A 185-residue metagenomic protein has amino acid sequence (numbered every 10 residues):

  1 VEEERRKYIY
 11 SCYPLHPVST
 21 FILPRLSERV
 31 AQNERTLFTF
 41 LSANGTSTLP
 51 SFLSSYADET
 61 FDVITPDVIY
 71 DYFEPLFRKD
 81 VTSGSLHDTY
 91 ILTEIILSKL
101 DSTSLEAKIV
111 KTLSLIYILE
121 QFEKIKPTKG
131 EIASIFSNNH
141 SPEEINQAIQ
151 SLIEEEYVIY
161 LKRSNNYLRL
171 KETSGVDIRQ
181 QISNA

Functional and structural regions predicted by a protein language model:
V1-A185: Extended alpha-helical scaffold and adjacent linker segments that couple domains and build interaction/assembly
